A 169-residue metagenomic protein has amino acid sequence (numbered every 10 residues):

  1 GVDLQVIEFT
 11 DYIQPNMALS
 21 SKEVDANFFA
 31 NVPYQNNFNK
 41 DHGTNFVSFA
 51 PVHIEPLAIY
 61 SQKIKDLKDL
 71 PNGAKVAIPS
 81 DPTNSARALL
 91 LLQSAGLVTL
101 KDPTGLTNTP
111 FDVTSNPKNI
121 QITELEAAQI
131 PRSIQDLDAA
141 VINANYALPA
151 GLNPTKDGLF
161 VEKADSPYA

Functional and structural regions predicted by a protein language model:
V6-M17, T104-R132: Short helix-initiation/N-cap motifs at beta->coil->alpha
Y12-G43, K65, A147-P149: Pocket-flanking alpha-helical
Q14, A18, E23, P33 (+4 more regions): Extracytoplasmic/secreted proteins, especially bacterial periplasmic and envelope-associated proteins
Q14, F29, T44, V52-P56 (+5 more regions): Extracytoplasmic
S20-A30, A74, L97, K118-Q121 (+1 more regions): Alpha-to-beta junction loops
F49-V98: A conserved helix-loop-strand patch within extracytoplasmic ligand-binding domains of the periplasmic binding
A50-S61, L148-A169: Periplasmic-binding protein-like
Q121-K163: Active-site oxyanion/phosphate-handling segment shared across diverse enzymes
